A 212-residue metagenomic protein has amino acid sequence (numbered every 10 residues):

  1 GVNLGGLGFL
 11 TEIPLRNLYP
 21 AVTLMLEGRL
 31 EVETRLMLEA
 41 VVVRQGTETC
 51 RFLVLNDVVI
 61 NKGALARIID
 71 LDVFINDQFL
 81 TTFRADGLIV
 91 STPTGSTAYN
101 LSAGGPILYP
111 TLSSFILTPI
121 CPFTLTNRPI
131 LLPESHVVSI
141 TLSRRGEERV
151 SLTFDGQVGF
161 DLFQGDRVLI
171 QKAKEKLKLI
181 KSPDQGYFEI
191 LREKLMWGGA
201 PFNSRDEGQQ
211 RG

Functional and structural regions predicted by a protein language model:
G1-F9: Gly/Ser-rich helix-loop-strand patches that form or flank binding pockets for ribonucleotide-derived cofactors
N3, V42, I75, T92 (+2 more regions): Flexible glycine-/small-residue-rich
F9-D86: Catalytic core of DAGKc-family lipid kinases
T34-L38, V54-N56, R67-L71, D86-L88 (+5 more regions): A generic structural signal for short beta-strands and their flanking turns/coil linkers
I60, N76-F79, R128-G212: ATP/nucleoside-binding phosphotransfer catalytic cores, i.e., glycine-rich phosphate-binding loops
V73, G95, L152: Short aromatic-centered micro-motifs
T82-A85, V90-T126: Gly/Ser/Thr-rich active-site loops/lids in small-molecule metabolic enzymes that frequently grip phosphoryl groups
